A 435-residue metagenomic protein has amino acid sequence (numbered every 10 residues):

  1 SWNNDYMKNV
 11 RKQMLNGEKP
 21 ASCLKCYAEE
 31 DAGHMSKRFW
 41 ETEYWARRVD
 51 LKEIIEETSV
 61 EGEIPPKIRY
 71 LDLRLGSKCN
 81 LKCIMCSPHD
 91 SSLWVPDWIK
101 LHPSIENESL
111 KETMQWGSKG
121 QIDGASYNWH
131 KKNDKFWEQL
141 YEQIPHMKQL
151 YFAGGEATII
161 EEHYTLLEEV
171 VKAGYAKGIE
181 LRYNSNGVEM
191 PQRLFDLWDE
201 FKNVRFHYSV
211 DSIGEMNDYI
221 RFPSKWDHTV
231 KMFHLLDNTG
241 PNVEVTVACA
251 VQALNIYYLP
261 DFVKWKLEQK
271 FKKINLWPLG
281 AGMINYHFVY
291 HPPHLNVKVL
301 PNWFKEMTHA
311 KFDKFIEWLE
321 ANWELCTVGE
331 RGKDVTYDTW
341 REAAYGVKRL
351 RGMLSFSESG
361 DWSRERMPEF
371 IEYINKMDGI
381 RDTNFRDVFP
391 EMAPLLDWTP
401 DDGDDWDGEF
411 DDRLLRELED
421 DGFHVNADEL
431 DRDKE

Functional and structural regions predicted by a protein language model:
S1, E29-T42, D90-D97: Iron-sulfur (Fe-S) cluster-binding segments and ferredoxin-like electron-carrier domains, especially [2Fe-2S]
S1, W45, V95-W98, G124 (+3 more regions): Radical SAM enzyme [4Fe-4S]-AdoMet core and its adjacent flexible, acidic and glycine-rich loops/tails across
S1-E30: Membrane-interface junctions of multi-pass transporters
K19-D31, K78-H89: Local cysteine-cluster metal-coordination motifs and their immediate loop/turn environment, predominantly Fe-S cluster
L24, Y141, Y164-V171, F233-H234 (+1 more regions): Non-transmembrane alpha-helical segments in soluble domains of secreted/periplasmic/extracellular proteins
G33-R69, C79-L81, H102: Recognition helices and adjacent regulatory flanks at domain boundaries
I68-K78, H89-K132, P145-H163, V171-Q192 (+3 more regions): Core AdoMet radical
W137-Q143, E168-G174, L197-D199, L236: Leucine-rich repeat
